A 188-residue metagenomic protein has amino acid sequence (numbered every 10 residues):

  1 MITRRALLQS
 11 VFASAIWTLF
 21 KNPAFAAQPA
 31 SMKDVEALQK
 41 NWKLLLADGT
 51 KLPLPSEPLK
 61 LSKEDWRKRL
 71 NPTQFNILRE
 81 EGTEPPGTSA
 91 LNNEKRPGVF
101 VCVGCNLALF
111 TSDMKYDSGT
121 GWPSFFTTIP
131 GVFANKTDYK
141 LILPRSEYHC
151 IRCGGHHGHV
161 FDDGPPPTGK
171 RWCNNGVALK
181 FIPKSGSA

Functional and structural regions predicted by a protein language model:
M1-A15: N-terminal secretory signal peptides and thylakoid transit peptides that target proteins across membranes
S10-F12, V35, L59, K115: Intrinsically disordered, low-complexity regions enriched in Ser/Pro/Gly/Gln/His and often acidic
T18-E64, K68-R69: C-terminal segment of N-terminal export signals and the immediately downstream linker at the start of the mature
L46, P53, P58-L61, R67 (+2 more regions): A short Gly-Trp-Pro
